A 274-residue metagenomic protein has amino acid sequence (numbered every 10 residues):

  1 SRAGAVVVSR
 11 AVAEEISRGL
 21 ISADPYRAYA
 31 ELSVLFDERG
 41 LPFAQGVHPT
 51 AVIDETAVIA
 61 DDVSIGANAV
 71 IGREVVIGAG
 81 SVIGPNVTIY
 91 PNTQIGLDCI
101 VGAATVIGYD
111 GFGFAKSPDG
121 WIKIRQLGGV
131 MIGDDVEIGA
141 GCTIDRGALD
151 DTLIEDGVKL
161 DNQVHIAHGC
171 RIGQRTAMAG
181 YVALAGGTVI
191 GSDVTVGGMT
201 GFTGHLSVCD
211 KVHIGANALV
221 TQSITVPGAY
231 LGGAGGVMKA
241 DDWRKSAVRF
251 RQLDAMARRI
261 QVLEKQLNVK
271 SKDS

Functional and structural regions predicted by a protein language model:
S1-A5, D37, V248: Short, solvent-exposed amphipathic alpha-helical segments in soluble enzyme and RNA/protein-processing domains
S1-R18: N-terminal leader/targeting and accessory segments in enzymes
A13-V70, V75, G80, I100 (+5 more regions): Extended, small-residue-rich solenoid/repeat segments and analogous flexible loops that form exposed scaffolds
S17-R18, P85, Y90-Q94, I100-I132 (+1 more regions): Glycine-rich hexapeptide-repeat left-handed beta-helix
